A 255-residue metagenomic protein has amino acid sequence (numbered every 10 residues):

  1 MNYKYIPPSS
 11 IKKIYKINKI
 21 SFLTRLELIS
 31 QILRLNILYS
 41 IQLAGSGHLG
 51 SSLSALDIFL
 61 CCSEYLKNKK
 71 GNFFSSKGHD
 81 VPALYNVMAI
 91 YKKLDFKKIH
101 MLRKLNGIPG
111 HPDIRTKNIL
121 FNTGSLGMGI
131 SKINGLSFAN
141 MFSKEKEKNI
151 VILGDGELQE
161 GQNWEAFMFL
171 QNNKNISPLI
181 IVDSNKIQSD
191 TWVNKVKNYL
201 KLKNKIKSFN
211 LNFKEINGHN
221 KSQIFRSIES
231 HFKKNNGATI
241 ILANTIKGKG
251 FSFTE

Functional and structural regions predicted by a protein language model:
M1-S9, K13, K221-E255: Glycine/aspartate-rich loop-and-adjacent alpha/beta segment that forms the canonical ThDP
S30-G45, D183-N185: N-terminal capping segment at the start of a domain
I37, S52-N173: Cofactor-binding active-site loop characterized by glycine-rich and histidine/acidic residues
H48: Globin-like tetrapyrrole-binding proteins
G71-F73, E147-V151, P178, N235-T245: Generic beta-sheet signal
Y85-V87, Q162-W164, D190-N194, R226 (+1 more regions): Short acidic, glycine/serine/threonine-rich loops at helix termini
E145-K146, N194-S227: Conserved thiamine diphosphate
E160-N185, I240-A243: A short alpha/beta connector and helix-capping loop motif
